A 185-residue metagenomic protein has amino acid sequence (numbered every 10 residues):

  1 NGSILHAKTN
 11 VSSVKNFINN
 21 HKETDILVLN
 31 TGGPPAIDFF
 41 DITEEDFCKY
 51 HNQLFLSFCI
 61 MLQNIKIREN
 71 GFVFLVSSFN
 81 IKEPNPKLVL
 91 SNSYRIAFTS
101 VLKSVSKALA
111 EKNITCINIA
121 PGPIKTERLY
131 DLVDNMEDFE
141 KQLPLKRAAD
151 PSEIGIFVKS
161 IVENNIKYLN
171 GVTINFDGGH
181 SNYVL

Functional and structural regions predicted by a protein language model:
L5, T9-S12, L29-K49, K87-L90 (+1 more regions): Conserved mid-core segment of classical short-chain dehydrogenase/reductases
T24-G32, L54, L75, I117-N118: Rossmann-fold scaffold of SDR-type NAD(P)-dependent oxidoreductases
G33, F40-L62, F74, S91 (+1 more regions): Catalytic Tyr-X3-Lys loop
F72-E111, P123-I124: Catalytic loop of short-chain dehydrogenase/reductase
A110, T115, L169-G171: Short, small/polar-rich loop/turn modules that mediate ligand/substrate recognition or access, typified
A120-D131: Short, flexible catalytic-loop segment of classical short-chain dehydrogenase/reductase
L143-I154: A conserved structural motif in NAD(P)-dependent oxidoreductases
K159, N170-L185: Short C-terminal tail/terminal secondary-structure segment of NAD(P)H-dependent dehydrogenase/reductase domains
